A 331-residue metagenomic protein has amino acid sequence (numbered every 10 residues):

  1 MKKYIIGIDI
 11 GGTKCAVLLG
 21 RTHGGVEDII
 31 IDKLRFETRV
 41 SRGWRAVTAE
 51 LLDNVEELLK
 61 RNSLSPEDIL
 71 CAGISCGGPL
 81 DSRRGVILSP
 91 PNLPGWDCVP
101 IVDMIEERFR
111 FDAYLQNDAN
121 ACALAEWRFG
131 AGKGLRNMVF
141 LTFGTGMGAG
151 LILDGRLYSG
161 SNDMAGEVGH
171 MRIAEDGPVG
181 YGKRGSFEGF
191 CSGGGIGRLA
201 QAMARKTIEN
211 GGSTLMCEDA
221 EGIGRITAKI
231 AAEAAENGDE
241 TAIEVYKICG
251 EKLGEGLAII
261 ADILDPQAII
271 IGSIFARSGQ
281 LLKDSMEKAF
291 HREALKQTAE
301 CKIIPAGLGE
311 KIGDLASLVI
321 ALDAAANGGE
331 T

Functional and structural regions predicted by a protein language model:
M1-C71, D81-R84, D103-F111, R128-L135 (+1 more regions): ATP-binding/phosphotransfer module of carbohydrate and carboxylate kinases, centering on a glycine-rich
D32-F36, P91, S161: Short hydrophobic alpha-helix segments
T38-R39, G95-W96, A165-E167: A short acidic/small-residue loop/turn micro-motif
G85-W96: A charged helix-plus-loop insertion that forms the helical arch/lid used to bind and gate nucleic-acid substrates
A113-N117: General beta-strand structural signal in soluble alpha/beta enzymes
N120: Short alpha-helical segments enriched in small residues
K133-C191: Glycine-rich phosphate-binding loop of actin/hexokinase-like ATP-binding domains
